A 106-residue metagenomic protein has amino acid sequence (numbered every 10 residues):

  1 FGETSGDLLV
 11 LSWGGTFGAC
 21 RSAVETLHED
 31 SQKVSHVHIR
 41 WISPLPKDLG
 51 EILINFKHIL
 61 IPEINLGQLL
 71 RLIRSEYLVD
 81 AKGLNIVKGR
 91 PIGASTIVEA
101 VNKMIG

Functional and structural regions predicted by a protein language model:
F1-K33, V37, S43-D48: Redox- and metal-dependent alpha/beta enzyme cores, enriched for Fe-S-associated oxidoreductases and cofactor-handling
G6, F56-K57: Short, well-ordered alpha-helix to beta-strand connector turns
W13-T16, I42, P62-L66, R90: Short beta->alpha junction loops/turns
D30, N55-F56: Structured helix-beta-strand junction loops
I42-L49, I92-T96: Structural motif
K57, E63-G106: Peripheral docking tails and interdomain loops at the edges of cofactor- or intermediate-handling domains
